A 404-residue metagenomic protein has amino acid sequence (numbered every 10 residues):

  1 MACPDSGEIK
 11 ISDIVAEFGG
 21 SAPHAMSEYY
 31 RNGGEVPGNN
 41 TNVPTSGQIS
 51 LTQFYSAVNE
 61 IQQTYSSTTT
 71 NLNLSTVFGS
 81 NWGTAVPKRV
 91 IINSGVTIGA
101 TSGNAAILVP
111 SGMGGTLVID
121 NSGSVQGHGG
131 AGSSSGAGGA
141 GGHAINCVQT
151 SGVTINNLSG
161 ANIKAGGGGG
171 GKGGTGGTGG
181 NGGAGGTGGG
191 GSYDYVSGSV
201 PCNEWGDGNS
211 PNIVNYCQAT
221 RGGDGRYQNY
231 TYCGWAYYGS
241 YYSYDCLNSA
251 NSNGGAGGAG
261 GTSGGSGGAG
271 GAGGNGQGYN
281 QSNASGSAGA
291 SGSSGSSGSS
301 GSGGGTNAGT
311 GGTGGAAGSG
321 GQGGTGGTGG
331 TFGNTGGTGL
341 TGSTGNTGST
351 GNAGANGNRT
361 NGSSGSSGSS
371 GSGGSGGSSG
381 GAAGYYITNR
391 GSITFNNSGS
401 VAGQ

Functional and structural regions predicted by a protein language model:
A2-Q404: Glycine-centric low-complexity repeats
